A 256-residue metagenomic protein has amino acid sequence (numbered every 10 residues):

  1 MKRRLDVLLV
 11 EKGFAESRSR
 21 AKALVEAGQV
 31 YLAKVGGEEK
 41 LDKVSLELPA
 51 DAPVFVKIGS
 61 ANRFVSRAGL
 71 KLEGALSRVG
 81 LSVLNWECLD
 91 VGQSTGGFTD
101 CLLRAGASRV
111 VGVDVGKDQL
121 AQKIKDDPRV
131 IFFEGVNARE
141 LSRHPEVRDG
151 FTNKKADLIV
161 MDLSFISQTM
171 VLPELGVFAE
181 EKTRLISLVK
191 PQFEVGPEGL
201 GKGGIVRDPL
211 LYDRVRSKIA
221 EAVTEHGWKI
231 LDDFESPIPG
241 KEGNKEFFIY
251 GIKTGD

Functional and structural regions predicted by a protein language model:
R3-L5, S19-S82: S4-like RNA-binding module at protein N-termini
V83-S94: Conserved class I S-adenosyl-L-methionine
T95-A107: Conserved SAM-binding loop of SAM-dependent methyltransferases across substrates and taxa, primarily the Class I
V113-M170: S-adenosyl-L-methionine
T169-I186: A short glycine-rich, Lys/Arg-flanked "PGG" loop and its adjoining helix->strand segment in the class I
P191-D208: Short, glycine-/aromatic-enriched active-site segment of Class I SAM-dependent methyltransferases
Y212-H226: Short alpha-helix
I238-D256: Core SAM-dependent methyltransferase catalytic element
